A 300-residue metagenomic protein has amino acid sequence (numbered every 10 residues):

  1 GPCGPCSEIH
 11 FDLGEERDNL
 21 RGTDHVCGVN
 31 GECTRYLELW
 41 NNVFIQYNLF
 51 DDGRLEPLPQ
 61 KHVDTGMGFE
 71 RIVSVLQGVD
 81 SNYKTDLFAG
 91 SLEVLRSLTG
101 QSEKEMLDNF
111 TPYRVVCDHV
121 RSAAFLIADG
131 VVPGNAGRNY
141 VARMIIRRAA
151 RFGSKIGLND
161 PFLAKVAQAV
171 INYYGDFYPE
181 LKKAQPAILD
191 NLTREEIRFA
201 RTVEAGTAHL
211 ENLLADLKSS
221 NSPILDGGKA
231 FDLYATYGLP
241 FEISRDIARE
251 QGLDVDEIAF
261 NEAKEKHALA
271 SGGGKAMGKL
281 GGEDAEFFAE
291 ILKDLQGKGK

Functional and structural regions predicted by a protein language model:
G1-K300: A glycine- and charged-residue-rich anion-binding loop/surface
